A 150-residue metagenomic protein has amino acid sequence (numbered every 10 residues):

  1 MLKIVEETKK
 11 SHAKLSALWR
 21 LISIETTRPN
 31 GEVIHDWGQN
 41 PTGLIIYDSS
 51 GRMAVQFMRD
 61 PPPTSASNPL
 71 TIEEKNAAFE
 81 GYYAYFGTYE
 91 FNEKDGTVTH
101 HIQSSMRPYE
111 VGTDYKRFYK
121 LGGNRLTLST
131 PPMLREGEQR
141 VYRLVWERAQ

Functional and structural regions predicted by a protein language model:
M1-Q150: Lipid interaction determinants
